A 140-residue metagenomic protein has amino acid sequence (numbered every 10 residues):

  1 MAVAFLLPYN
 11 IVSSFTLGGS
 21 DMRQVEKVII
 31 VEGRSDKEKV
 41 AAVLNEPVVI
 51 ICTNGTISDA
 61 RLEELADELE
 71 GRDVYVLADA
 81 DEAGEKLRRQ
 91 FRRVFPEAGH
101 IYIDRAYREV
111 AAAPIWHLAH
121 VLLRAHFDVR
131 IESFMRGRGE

Functional and structural regions predicted by a protein language model:
A2-D21: Short, Lys/Arg-enriched N-terminal segments with co-localized hydrophobic residues within the first ~10-30 amino acids
N10, E32-G33: Short N-terminal leader segment in a subset of presequences, especially plant chloroplast and some mitochondrial
R23, A42-E140: TOPRIM fold recognition
V25-V28: Extreme N-terminal starter segment of soluble prokaryotic enzymes
I30-E32, A78: Short beta-strand scaffold positions
D36: Conserved structured catalytic cores and adjacent interaction surfaces of nucleotide-binding/hydrolyzing enzymes
